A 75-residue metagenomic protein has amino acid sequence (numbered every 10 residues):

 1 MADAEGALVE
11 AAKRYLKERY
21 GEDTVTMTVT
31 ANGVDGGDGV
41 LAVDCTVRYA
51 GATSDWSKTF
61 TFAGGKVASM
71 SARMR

Functional and structural regions predicted by a protein language model:
M1, M74-R75: Short, solvent-exposed mixed-charge patches
M1-M27: Short, non-transmembrane alpha-helical segments in secretory-pathway proteins
M27-D35, A72: Short amphipathic beta-strand and strand-loop transition segments with alternating hydrophobic
V34-G37, F62-G64: A short, structured loop/turn motif at beta-sheet edges
G37, A50-A52: Short glycine/serine/proline-enriched coil/turn segments at secondary-structure junctions
G39-L41, V67: Hydrophobic residues embedded in beta-strands of well-ordered beta-sheets
L41-Y49: Short beta-strand segments that buttress and anchor functional surface loops
T53-M74: A short, surface-exposed beta-strand/turn
